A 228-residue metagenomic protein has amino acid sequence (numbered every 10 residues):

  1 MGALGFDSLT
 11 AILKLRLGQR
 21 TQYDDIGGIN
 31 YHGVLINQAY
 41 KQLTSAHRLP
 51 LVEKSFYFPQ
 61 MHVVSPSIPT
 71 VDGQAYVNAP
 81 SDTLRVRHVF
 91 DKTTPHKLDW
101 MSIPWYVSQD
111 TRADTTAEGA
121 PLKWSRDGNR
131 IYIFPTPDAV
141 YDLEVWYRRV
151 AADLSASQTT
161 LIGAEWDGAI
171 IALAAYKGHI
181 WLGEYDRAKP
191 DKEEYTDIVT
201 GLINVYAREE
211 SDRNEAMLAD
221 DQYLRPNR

Functional and structural regions predicted by a protein language model:
M1-R228: Glycine-enriched, solvent-exposed interface loops adjoining structured elements
